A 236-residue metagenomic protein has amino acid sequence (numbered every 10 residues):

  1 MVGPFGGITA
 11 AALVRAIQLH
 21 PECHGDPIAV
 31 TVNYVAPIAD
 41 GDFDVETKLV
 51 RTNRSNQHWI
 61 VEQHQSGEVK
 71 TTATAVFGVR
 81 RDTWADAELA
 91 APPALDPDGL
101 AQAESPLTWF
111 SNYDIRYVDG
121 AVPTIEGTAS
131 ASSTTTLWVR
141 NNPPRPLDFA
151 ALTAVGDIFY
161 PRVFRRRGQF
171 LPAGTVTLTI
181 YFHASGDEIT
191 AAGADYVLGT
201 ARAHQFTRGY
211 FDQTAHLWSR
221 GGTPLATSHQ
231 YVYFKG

Functional and structural regions predicted by a protein language model:
M1-G236: Terminal targeting signals and extreme-terminal segments of soluble enzymes
